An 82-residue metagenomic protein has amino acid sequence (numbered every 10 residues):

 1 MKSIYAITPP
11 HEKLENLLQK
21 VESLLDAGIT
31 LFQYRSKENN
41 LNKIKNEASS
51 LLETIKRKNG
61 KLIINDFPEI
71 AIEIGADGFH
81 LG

Functional and structural regions predicted by a protein language model:
M1-L81: Conserved N-terminal beta1-alpha1 strand-loop-helix module at the mouth
